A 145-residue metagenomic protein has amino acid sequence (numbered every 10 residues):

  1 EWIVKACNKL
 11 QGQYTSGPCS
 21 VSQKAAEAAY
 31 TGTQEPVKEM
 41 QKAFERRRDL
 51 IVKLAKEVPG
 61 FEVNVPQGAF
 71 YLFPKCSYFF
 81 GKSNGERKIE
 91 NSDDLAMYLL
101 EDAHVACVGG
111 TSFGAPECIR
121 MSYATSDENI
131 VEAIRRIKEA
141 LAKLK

Functional and structural regions predicted by a protein language model:
E1-K145: PLP-dependent class I/II
